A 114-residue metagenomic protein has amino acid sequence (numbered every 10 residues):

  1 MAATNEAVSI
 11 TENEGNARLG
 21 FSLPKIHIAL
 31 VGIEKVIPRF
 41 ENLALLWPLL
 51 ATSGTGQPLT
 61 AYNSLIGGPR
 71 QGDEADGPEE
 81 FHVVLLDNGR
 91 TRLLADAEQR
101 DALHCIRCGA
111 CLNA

Functional and structural regions predicted by a protein language model:
M1-E98: The feature marks the mature, well-folded catalytic cores of soluble enzymes
Q99-A114: Cysteine-centered iron-sulfur cluster-binding motifs in ferredoxin-type domains/subunits of redox enzymes
